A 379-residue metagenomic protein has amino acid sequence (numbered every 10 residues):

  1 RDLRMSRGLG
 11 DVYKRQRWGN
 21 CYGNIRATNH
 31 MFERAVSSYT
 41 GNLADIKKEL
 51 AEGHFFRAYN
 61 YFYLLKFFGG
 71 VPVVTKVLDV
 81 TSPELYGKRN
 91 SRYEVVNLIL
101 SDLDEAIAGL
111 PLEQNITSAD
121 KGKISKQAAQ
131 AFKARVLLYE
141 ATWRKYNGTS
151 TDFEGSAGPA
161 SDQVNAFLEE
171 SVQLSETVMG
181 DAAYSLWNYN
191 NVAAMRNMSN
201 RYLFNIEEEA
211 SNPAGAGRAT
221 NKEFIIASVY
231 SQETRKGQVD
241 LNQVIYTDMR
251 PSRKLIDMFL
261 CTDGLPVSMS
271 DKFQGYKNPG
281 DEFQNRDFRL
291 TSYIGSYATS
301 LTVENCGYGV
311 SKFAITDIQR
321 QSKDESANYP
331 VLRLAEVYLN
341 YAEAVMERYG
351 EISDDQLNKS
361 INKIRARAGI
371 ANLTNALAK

Functional and structural regions predicted by a protein language model:
R1, R7, L50, V71 (+2 more regions): An aromatic- and glycine-enriched ligand-binding surface/loop that stacks and positions planar moieties
R7-F68, S82-K121, P279, Q284 (+5 more regions): Conserved, well-structured interaction surfaces
N60-G70, E113, A141-K145, D181-W187 (+1 more regions): Secretory-pathway/luminal and periplasmic proteins that interact with or process carbohydrate-rich
L65-V77, K145, G350-K363: Short, well-structured active-site flanking segments
V71-V77, G109-S118, S185-V192, A314-I315 (+1 more regions): Glycine- and aromatic-rich loop/turn segments at beta-sheet edges
V96, L168, E351-D354: TPR-repeat structural position
R348, L357-K379: C-terminal structured "cap/appendage" subdomains that terminate the fold
